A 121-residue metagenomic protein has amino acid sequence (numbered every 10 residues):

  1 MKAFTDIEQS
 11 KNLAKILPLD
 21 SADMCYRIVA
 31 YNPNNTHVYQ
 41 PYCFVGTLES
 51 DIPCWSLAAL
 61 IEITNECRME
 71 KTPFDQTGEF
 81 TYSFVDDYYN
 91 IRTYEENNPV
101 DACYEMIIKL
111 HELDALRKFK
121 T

Functional and structural regions predicted by a protein language model:
M1-T121: Glycine-rich anion-binding surface patch
